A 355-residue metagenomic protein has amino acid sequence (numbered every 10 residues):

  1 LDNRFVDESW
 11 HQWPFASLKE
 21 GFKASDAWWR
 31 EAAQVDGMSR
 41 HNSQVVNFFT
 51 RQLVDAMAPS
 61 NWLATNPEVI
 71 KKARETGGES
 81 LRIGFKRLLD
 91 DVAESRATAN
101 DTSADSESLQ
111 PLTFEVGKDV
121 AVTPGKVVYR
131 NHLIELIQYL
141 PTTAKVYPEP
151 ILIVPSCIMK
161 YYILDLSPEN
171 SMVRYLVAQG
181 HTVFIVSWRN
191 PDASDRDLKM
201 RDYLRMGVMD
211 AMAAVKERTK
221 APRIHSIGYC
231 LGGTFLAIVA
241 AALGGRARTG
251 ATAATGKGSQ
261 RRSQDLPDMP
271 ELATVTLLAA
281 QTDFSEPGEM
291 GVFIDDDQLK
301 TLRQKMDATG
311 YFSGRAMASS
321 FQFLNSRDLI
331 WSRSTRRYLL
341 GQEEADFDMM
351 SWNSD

Functional and structural regions predicted by a protein language model:
L1-N131, E135, T252-S263, M306-F312: N-terminal low-complexity, Ser/Thr- and acidic-residue-enriched intrinsically disordered segments
W10, P14-S17, G21, V128 (+5 more regions): Secondary-structure capping and boundary motifs in well-ordered enzyme cores
S39-K71, A221, A240-D355: Alpha/beta-hydrolase-fold enzymes
D91-D192: Short, surface-exposed "cap/lid" segments of acyl-processing enzymes
L152, S226-G228, V275-A280: Extended hydrophobic secondary-structure segments that form protein cores and membrane-embedded regions
D195-T219: Alpha/beta-hydrolase active-site loop
V215-L231: Alpha/beta-hydrolase fold nucleophile elbow
F235-V239: Hydrolases whose catalytic domains are alpha/beta-hydrolase-1, hotdog thioesterase, or metallo-beta-lactamase-like
